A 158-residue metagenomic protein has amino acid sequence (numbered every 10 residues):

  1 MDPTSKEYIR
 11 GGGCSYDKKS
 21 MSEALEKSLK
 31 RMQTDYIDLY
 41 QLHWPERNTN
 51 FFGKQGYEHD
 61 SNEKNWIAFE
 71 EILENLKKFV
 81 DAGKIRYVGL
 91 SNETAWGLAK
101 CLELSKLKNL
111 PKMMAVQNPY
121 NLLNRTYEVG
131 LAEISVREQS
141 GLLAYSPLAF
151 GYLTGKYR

Functional and structural regions predicted by a protein language model:
M1-G12, Q41-G56: N-terminal small/glycine-rich loop or linker at the start of catalytic domains across soluble metabolic enzymes
M1-S5, K18-S22, E26, D35 (+1 more regions): N-terminal binding-site loop/beta-alpha segment at the start of enzyme catalytic domains that lines or forms
S5-S22, H59-I67: Active-site mouth loops of central-metabolism enzymes
Y16-M32, F69-E74, L98-E103: Short, acidic/polar
M21-Y36, G130-S140: Short amphipathic alpha-helices and their capping/turn segments at secondary-structure boundaries
Y36-Q41, P119: Generic enzyme active-site microenvironment
P45-R158: Beta/alpha (TIM)-barrel catalytic core signal, keyed to glycine-rich beta->alpha loops juxtaposed to Asp/Glu that bind
